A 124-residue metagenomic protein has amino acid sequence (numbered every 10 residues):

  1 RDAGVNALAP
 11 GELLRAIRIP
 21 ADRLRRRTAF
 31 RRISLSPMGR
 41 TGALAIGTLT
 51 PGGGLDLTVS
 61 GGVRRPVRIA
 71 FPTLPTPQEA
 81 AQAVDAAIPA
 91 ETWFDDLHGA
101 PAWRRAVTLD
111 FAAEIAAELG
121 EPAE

Functional and structural regions predicted by a protein language model:
R1-E124: C-terminal structural segment of proteins
